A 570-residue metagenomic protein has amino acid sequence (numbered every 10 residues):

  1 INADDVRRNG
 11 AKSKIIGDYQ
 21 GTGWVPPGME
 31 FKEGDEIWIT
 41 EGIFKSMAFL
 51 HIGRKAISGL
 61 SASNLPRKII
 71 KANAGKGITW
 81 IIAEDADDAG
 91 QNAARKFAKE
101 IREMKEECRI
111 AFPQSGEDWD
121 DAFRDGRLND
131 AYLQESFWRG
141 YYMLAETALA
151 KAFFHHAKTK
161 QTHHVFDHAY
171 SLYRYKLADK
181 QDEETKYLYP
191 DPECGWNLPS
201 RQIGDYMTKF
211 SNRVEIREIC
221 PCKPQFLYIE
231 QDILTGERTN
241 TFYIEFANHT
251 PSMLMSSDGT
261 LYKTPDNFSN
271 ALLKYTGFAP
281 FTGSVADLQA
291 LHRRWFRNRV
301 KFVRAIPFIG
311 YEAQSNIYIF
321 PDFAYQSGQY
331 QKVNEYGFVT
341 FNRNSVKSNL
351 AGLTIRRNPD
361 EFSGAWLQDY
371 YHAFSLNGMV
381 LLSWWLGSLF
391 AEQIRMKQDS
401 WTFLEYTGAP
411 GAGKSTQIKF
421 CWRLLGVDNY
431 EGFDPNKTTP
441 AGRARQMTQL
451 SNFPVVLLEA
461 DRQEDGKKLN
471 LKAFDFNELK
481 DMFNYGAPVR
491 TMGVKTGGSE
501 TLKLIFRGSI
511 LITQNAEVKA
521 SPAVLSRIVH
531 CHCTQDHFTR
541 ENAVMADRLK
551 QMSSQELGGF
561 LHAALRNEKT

Functional and structural regions predicted by a protein language model:
I1-I78, A94: Phosphate-handling DNA/RNA-contact segment within nucleic-acid enzymes
Q134-K347, A516, H562-T570: N-terminal nucleic-acid engagement/recognition segments and initiation subdomains in replication, restriction
G337-E431, N436-K437: P-loop NTPase catalytic core of nucleic-acid-dependent motor ATPases
F420-K468: AAA+/P-loop NTPase substrate/partner-engagement loops
P454-M482, E517-S526: Conserved AAA+/SF3 P-loop NTPase catalytic/coupling segment centered on the Walker-B
A473-G493, E500: Conserved catalytic/switch belt of AAA+ P-loop NTPases
L504-F506, P522-T570: Phosphate-sensing "switch" segment of ASCE/P-loop ATPases
R507-Q514: Structural recognition of the conserved hydrophobic beta-strand(s) that form the central parallel beta-sheet of P-loop
